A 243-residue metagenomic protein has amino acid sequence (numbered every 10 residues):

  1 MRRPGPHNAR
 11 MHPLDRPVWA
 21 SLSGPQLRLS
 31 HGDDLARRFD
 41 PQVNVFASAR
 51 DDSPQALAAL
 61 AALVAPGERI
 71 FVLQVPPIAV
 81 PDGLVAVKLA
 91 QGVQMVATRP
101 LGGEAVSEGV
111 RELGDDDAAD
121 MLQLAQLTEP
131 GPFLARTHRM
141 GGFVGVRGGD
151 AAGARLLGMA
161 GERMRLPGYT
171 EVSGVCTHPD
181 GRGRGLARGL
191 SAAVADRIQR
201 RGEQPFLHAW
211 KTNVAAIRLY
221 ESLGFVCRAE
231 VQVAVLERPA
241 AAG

Functional and structural regions predicted by a protein language model:
M1-V80: N-terminal charged segments
R3-L14, Q94, T98-G131: Short amphipathic alpha-helix that is part of the acyltransferase structural core
A47-D51, V175-R182: A short, internal acetyl-CoA/4′-phosphopantetheine-binding micro-motif in the GNAT/acyltransferase core
Q55-L60, G183-Q199, I217-S222: Conserved acetyl-CoA-binding loop-helix of GNAT-fold acetyltransferases
V72-P77, P179, R197, F206-I217 (+1 more regions): Conserved beta-strand-loop-alpha-helix junction that forms the acyl-donor binding cleft
I78-L84, R188, K211-A229: Conserved active-site alpha-helix within GNAT-family acetyltransferase domains
V85-A97, V226-G243: Conserved catalytic-core motifs of GNAT/GCN5-like acyltransferases
P132-G142, V146-C176: A conserved beta-strand-loop-helix scaffold within acyl/acetyltransferase catalytic domains
